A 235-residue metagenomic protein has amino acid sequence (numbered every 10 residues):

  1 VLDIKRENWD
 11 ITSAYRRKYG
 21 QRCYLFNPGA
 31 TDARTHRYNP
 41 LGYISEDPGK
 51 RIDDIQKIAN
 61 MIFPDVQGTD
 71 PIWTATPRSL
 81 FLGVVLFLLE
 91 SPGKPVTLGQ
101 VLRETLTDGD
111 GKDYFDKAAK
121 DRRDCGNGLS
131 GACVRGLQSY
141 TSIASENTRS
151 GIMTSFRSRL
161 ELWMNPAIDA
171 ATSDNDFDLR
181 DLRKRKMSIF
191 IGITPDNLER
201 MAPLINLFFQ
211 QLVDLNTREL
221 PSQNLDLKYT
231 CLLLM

Functional and structural regions predicted by a protein language model:
V1-M235: P-loop NTPase motor domains
